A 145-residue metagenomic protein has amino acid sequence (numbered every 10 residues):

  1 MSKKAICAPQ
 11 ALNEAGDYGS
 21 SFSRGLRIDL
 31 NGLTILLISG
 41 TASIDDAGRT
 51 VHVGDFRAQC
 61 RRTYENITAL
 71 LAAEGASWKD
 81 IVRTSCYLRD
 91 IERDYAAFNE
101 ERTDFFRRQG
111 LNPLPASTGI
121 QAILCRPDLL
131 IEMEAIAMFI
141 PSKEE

Functional and structural regions predicted by a protein language model:
M1-E65, A69-R83, L88-E145: N-terminal presequence-like segments and the immediate start of the first folded domain
